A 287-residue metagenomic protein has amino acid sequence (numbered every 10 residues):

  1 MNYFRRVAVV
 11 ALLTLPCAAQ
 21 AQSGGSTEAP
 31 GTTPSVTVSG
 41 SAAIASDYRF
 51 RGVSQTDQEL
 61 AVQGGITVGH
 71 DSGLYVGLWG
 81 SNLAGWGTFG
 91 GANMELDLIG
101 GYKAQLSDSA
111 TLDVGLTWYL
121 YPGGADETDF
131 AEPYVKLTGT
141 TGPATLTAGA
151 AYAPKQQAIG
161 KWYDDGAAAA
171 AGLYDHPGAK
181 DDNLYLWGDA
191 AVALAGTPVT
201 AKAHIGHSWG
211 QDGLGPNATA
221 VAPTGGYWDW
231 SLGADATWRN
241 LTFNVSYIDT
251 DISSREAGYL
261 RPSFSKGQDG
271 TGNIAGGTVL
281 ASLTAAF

Functional and structural regions predicted by a protein language model:
A19-G40, R49-Q55: Outer-membrane beta-barrel biogenesis signature
A42-S46, G64-H70, L98-Y102, L116 (+6 more regions): Residues on the lipid-exposed face of transmembrane beta-strands in outer-membrane beta-barrel proteins
I44-F50, G80-A84, A104, W118-P122 (+7 more regions): Transmembrane beta-strands of outer-membrane beta-barrel pores
F50-D57, W86-M94, G123-A131, A158-A167 (+3 more regions): Outer-membrane beta-barrel translocator domains and adjoining extracellular loop/strand segments of Gram-negative
S72-L78, D108-V114, P143-A148, G196-A201 (+1 more regions): Repeated loop/turn-to-beta-strand initiation elements of outer-membrane beta-barrel proteins
L74-D129: Surface-exposed loop and membrane-interface regions of Gram-negative outer-membrane beta-barrel proteins
F130-A222, Y247: Detector for outer-membrane/organellar transmembrane beta-barrel domains, recognizing the amphipathic beta-strand
A236-R239, T271-F287: Outer-membrane beta-barrel "beta-signal"
